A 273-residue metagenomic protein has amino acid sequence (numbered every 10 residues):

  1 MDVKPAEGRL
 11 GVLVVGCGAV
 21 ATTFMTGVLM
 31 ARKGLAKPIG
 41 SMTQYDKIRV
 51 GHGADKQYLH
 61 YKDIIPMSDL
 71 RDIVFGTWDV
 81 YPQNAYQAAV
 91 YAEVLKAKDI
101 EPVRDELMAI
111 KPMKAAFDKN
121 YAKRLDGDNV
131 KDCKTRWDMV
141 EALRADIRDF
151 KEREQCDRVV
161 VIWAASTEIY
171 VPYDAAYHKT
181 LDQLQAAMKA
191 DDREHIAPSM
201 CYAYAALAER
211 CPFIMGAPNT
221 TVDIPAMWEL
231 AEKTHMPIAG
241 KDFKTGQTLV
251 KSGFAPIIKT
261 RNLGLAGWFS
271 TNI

Functional and structural regions predicted by a protein language model:
M1-A217, T221-K233, P237, Q247-F254: Metallocofactor- and cofactor-centric catalytic cores in central/energy metabolism, strongly enriched
A239-K241, T245-I273: Conserved anion/nucleotide-ligand pocket segment
